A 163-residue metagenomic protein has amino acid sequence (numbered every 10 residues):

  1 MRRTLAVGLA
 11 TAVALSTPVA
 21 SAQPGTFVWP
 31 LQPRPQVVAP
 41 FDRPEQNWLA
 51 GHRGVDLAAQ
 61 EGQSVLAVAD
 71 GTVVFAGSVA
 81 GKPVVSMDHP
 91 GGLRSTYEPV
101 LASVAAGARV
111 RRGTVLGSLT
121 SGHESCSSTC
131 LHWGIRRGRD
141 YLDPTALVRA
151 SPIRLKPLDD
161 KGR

Functional and structural regions predicted by a protein language model:
M1-A22: Secretory targeting and sorting signals
R3, A22-Q36, A58, A105-A108 (+2 more regions): Acidic, glycine-rich catalytic/binding loops that coordinate metals and/or anionic ligands
P33, G51-R53, A69, G81-P83 (+3 more regions): Envelope-exposed proteins and targeting segments
Q36-A67: Short glycine/threonine/proline-enriched tight-turn/helix- or strand-capping micro-motif at secondary-structure
V55-L57, V84-P90, G134: Short, acidic/hydrophobic/Gly-rich beta-strand patch recurrent on exposed beta strands that often constitutes part
S64-V73, V104-L119: Short, well-structured beta-strand-loop connectors
V68-S103: Zn2+-dependent peptidoglycan hydrolase active-site motif and core
V84-M87, V110-S125, L131-H132: Short hydrophobic beta/alpha edge segments that flank linear recognition/processing sites
